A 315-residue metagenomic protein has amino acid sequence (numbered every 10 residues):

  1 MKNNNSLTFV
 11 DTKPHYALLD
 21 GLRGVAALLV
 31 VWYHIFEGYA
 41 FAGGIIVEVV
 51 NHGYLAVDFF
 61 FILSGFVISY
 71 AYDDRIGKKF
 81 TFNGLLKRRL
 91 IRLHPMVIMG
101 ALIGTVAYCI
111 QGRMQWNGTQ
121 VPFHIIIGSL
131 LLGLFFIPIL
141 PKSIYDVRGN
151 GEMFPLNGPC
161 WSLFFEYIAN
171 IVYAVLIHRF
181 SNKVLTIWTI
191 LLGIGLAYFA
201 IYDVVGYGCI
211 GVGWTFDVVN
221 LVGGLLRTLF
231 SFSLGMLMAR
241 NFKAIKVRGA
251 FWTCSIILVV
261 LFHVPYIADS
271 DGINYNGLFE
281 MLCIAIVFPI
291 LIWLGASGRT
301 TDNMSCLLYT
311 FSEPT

Functional and structural regions predicted by a protein language model:
K2-L18, V25-L28, W32-G53, S69-F80 (+3 more regions): Alpha-helical transmembrane segments in multi-pass integral membrane proteins
K2-N5, A56-I91, M96-G118, M236-R240 (+1 more regions): Juxtamembrane transmembrane-helix termini
N3, H94-Y167, G195-G213, V218 (+2 more regions): Membrane-interface helix-loop-helix regions
A17-R23, Y54, F60-F61, I91 (+5 more regions): Small-residue packing motifs within transmembrane alpha-helices
L19, G84-L85, L93, S162 (+1 more regions): Alpha-helical transmembrane segments and their helix-entry boundary regions
L28, I98, L102-V106, I171 (+2 more regions): Generic alpha-helical transmembrane segments of integral inner-membrane proteins, especially permease/transport modules
F82, L86-L90, I127-L134, Y167-I171 (+3 more regions): Hydrophobic alpha-helical segments of integral membrane proteins, encompassing both true transmembrane helices
